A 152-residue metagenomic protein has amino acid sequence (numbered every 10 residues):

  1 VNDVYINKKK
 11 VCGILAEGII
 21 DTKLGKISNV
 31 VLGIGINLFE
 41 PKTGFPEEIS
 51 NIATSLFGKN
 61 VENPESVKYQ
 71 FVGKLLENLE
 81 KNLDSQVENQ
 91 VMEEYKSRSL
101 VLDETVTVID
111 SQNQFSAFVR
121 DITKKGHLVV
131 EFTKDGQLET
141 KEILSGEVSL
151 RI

Functional and structural regions predicted by a protein language model:
I6-I152: Long, positively charged amphipathic alpha-helical accessory segments at protein N-termini or as interdomain linkers
